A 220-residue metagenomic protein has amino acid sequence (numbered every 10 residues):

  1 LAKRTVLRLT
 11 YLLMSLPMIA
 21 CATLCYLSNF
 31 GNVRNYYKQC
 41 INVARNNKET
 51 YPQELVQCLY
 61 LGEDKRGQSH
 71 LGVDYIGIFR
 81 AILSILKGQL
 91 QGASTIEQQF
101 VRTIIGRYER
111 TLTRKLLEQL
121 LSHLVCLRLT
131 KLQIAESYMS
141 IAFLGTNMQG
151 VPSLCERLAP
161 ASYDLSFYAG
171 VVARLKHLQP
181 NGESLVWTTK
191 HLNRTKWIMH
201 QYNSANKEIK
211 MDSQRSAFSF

Functional and structural regions predicted by a protein language model:
L1-F220: Juxtamembrane regions of bacterial inner-membrane/periplasmic proteins, predominantly the peptidoglycan biogenesis
